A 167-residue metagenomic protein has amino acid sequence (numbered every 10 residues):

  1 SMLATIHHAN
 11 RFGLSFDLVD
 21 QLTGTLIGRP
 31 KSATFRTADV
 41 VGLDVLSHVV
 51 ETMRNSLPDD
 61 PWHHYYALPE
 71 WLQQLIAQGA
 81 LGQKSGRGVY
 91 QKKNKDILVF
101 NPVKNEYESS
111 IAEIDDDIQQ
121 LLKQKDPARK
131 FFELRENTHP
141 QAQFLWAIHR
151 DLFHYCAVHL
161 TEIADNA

Functional and structural regions predicted by a protein language model:
S1-A167: N-terminal glycine-rich phosphate-binding loop for ADP-containing cofactors
